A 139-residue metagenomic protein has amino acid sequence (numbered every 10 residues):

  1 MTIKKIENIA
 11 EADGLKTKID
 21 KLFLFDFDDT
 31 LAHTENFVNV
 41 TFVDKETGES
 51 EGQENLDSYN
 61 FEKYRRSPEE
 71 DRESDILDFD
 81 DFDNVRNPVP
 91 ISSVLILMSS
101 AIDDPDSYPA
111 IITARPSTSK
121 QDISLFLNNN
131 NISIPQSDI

Functional and structural regions predicted by a protein language model:
K4-I9, L15-I139: Alpha-helical substrate-recognition element adjacent to the catalytic core
